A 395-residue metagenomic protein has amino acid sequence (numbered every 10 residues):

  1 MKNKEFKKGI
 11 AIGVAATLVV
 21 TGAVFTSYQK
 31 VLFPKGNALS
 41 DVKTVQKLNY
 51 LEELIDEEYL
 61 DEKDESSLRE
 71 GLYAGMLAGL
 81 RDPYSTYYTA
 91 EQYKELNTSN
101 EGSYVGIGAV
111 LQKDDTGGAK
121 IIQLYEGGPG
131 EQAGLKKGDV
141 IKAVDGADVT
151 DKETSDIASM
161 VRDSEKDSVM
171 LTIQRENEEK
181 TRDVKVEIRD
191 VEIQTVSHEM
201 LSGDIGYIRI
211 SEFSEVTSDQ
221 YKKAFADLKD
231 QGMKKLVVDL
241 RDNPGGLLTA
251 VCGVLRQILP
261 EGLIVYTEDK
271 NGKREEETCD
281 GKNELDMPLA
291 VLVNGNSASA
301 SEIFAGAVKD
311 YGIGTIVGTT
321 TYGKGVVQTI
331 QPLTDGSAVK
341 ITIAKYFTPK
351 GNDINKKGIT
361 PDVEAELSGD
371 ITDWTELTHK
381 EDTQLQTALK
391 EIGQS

Functional and structural regions predicted by a protein language model:
K2, S40, K120-Q123, E131-A133 (+4 more regions): Cleft-lining beta-strand/loop regions that shape enzyme active-site pockets
K2-D115, K136, A143-V144, V149 (+8 more regions): Intrinsically disordered, Ser/Thr/Pro/Gly-rich linkers and terminal tails that flank and connect PDZ domains
D114, D269-N271, L333, T348: Acidic surface patches and DE-rich sequence motifs
G138-V140, S337: Structural motif
K142-A143, K340: Hydrophobic beta-strand signal
Q328-P332, V339-T372: Conserved P-loop NTPase
